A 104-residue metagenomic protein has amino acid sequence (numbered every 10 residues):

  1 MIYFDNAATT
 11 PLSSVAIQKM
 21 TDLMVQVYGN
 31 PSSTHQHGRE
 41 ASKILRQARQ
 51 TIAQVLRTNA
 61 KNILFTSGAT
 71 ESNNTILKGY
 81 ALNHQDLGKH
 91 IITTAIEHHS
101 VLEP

Functional and structural regions predicted by a protein language model:
M1-P104: Pyridoxal 5′-phosphate
